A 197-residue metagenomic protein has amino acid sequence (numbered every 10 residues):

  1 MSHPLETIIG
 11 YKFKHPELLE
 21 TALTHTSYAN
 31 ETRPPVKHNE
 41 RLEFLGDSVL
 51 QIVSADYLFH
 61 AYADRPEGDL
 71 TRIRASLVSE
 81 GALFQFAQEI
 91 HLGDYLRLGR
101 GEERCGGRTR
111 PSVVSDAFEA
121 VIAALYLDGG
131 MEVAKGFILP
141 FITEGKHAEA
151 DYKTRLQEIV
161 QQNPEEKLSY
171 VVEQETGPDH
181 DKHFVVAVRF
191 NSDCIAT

Functional and structural regions predicted by a protein language model:
M1-T197: Double-stranded RNA-binding/processing signature
